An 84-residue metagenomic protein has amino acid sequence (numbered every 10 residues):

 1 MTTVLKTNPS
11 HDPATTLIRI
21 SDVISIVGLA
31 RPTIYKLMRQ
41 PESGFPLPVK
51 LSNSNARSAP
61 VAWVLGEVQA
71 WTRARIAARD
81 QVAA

Functional and structural regions predicted by a protein language model:
M1, G28, P60, Q81-V82: N-terminal cationic amphipathic segment used for targeting or macromolecule association
T2-Q40, A70, A74: Polyanion-binding surface elements
I26-P60: Major-groove DNA-recognition helix of helix-turn-helix-type DNA-binding domains
V61-A84: A short, Lys/Arg-enriched interface patch at domain edges and termini
